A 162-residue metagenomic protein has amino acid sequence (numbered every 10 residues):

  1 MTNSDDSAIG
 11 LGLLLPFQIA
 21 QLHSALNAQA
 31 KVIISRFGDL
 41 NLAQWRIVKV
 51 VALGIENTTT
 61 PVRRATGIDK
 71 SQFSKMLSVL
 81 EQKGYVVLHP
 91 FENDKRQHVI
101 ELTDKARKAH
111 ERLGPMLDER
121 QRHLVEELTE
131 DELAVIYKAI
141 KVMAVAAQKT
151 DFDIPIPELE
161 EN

Functional and structural regions predicted by a protein language model:
M1-A8, D131-N162: C-terminal regulatory/oligomerization modules of transcriptional regulators
M1-F37: N-terminal leader segment of winged-helix/HTH proteins
L11-Q18, L22, Q72, H98 (+3 more regions): Conserved acidic
I19, V48-V51, I140: Hydrophobic structural patches
L22, L26-I33, T66, A109-V125 (+1 more regions): Alpha-helical linker/hinge and terminal dimerization helices associated with HTH transcriptional regulators
S24, A28-Q72, L77, K83: N-terminal helix-turn-helix DNA-binding core of bacterial DNA-binding proteins
A65, S78-K141: Charged, amphipathic alpha-helical coiled-coil/dimerization segments
